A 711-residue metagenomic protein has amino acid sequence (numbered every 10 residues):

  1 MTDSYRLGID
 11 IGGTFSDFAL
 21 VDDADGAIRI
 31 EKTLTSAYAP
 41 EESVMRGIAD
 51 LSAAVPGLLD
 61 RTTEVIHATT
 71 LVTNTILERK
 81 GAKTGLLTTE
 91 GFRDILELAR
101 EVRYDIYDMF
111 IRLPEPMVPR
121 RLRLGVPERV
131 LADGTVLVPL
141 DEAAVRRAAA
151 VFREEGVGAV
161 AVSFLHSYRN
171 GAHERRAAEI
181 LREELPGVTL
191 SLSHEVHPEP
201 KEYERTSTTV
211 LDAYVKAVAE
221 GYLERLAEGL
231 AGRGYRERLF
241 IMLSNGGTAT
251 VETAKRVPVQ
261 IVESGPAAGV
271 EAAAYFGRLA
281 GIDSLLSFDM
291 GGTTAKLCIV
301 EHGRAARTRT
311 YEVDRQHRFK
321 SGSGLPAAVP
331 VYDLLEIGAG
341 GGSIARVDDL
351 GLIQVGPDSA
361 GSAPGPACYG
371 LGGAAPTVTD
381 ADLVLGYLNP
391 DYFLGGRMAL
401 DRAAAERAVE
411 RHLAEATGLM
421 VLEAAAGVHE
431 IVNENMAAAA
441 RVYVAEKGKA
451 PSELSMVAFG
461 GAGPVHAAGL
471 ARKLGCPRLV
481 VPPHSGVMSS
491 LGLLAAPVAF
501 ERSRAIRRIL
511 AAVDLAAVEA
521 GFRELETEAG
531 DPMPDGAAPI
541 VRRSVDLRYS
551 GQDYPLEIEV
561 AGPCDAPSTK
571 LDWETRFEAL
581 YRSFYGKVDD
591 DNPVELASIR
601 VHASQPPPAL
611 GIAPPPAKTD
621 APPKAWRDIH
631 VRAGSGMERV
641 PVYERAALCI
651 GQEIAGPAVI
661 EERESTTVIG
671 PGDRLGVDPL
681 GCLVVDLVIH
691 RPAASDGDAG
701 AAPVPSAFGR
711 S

Functional and structural regions predicted by a protein language model:
M1-G85, L131, V138-A161, E174-E179 (+13 more regions): N-terminal glycine/serine-rich phosphate-binding loop of ATP-dependent small-molecule kinases, especially carbohydrate
I11, A143-R147, V151, I282 (+9 more regions): C-terminal, non-catalytic interaction/recognition modules in large multi-subunit enzymes and RNPs
V21-R29, Y104-Y107, M117-V136, V157-G158 (+5 more regions): Gly-rich Lys/Arg/Thr-decorated short loops/hinges at beta-loop-alpha junctions or inter-strand turns that position
R29-K32, L59-V102, A161, L165-E174 (+5 more regions): Short beta-strand-loop/turn "lid" adjacent to the catalytic site in phosphate-handling enzymes
I30-A37, G85-G91, I111-L113, V251 (+3 more regions): Glycine-rich phosphate-binding loop of actin/hexokinase-like ATP-binding domains
K83-T135, S193-H197, G492: Active-site phosphate-binding/coordination module
F164-H173, L243-G247, I431-V432, L454-G469: Glycine-rich phosphate-binding loops at beta-strand->alpha-helix junctions
E184-T208, G475-L491: Conserved phosphate-binding/catalytic loops in two-lobed NTP-binding clefts
